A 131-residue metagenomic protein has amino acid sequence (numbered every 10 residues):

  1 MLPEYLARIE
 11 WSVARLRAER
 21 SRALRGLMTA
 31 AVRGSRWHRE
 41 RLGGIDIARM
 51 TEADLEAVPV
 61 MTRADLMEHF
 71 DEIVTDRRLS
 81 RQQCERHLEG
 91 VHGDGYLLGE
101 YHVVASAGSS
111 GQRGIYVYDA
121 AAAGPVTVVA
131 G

Functional and structural regions predicted by a protein language model:
M1-A105, G111-V128: Nucleotide 5′-phosphate-binding alpha/beta core
G131: Conserved AMP-binding/adenylation subdomain of ANL enzymes
